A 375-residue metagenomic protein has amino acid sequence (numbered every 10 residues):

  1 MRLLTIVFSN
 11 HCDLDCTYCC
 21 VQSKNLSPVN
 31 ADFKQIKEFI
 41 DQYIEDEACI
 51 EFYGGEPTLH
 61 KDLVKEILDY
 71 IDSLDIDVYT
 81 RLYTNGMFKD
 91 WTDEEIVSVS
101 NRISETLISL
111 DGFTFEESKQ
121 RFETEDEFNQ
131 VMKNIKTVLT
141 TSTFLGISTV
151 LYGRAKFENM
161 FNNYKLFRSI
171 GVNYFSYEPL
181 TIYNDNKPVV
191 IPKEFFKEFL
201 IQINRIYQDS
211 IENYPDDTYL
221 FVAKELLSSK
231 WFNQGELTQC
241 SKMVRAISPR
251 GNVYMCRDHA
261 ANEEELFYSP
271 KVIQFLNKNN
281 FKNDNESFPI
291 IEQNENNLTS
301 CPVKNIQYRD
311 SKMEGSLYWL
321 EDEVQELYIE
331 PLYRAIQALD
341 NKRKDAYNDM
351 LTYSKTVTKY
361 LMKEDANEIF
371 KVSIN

Functional and structural regions predicted by a protein language model:
M1-K34: Canonical Radical SAM [4Fe-4S] cluster-binding loop centered on the CxxxCxxC motif and its immediate flanking residues
F8, G54-G55: Short acidic donor-binding/metal-coordinating loop in glycosyltransferase active sites
Y18, Q22-N25, A246, N262 (+1 more regions): Secreted/processed peptides and extracellular or luminal domains of membrane proteins
P28-V29, K34, K119-Y254, D258-E264: Radical SAM enzyme [4Fe-4S]-AdoMet core and its adjacent flexible, acidic and glycine-rich loops/tails across
I36-E51, H60-P179: Radical SAM/AdoMet-radical enzyme domain recognition
P57-T58, M255: Class I S-adenosyl-L-methionine
D258-N375: Flexible mid-to-C-terminal extensions adjoining Fe-S/redox cofactors in radical SAM and related proteins
